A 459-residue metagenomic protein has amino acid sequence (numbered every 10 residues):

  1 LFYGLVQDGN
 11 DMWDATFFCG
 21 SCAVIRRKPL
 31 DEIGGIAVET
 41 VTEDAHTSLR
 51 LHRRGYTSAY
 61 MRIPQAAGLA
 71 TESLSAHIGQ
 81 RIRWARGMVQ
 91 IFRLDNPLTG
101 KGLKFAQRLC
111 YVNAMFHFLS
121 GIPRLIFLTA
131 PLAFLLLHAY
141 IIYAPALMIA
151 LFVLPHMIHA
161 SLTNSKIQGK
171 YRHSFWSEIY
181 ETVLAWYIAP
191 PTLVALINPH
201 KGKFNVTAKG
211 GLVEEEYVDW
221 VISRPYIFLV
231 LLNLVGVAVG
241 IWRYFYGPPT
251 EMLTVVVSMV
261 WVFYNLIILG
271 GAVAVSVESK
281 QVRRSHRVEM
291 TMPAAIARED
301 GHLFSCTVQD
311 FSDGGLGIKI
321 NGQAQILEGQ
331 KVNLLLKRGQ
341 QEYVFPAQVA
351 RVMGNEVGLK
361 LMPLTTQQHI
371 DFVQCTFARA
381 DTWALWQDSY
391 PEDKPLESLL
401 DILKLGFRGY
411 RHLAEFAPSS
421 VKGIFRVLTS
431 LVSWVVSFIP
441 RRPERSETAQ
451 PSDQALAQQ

Functional and structural regions predicted by a protein language model:
L1-V41, R53, L74-M115, L119: Long helical/loop segments within the catalytic core of UDP-sugar-dependent glycosyltransferases, especially the large
V41-T47: Acidic donor-binding loop at a coil-to-helix junction in glycosyltransferase catalytic cores that engages
R50-A66: Catalytic donor-sugar/metal-binding loop of nucleotide-sugar-dependent glycosyltransferases
A59, S75, N96-A106, H200-G211: Extended non-transmembrane interhelical loops and adjacent amphipathic helices of multipass membrane proteins
R62-A76: Active-site donor/metal-binding and catalytic loop motifs of nucleotide-sugar-dependent glycosylation enzymes
A70, H77-D95, F175-T192: Intracellular alpha-helical coupling/juxtamembrane segments of multi-pass membrane proteins
H117-G202, V218-S279: Membrane-embedded multi-pass helical conduit in multi-pass membrane proteins, especially envelope-biosynthetic
E216-Q459: Structured alpha-helical
